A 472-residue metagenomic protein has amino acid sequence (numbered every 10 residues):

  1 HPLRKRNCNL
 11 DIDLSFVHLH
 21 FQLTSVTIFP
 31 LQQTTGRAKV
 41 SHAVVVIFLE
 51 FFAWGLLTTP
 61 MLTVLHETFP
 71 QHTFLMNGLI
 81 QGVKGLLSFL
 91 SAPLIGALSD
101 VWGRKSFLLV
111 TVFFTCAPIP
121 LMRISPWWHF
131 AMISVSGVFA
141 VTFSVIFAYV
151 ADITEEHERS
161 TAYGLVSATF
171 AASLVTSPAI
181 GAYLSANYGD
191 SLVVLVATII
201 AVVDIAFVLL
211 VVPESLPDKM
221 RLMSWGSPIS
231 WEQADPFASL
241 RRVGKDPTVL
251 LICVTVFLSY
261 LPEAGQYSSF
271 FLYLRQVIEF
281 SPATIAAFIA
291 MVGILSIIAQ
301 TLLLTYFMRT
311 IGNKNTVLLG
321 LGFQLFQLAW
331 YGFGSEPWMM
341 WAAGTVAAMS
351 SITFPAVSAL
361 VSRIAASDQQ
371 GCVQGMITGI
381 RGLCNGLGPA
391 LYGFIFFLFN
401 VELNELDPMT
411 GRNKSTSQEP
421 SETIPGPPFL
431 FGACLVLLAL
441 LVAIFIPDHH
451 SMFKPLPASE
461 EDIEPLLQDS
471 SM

Functional and structural regions predicted by a protein language model:
Q22-R37, S215-C253, V277, E460-S471: Juxtamembrane intracellular "pre-TM" segments in multi-pass secondary transporters
F48, P118, W128-V141, W338-I352: Hydrophobic core of transmembrane alpha-helices in multi-pass small-molecule transporters, especially MFS/SLC-type
P60-F74, S268-I285: Short amphipathic helix-loop junctions that connect adjacent transmembrane helices in Major Facilitator Superfamily/SLC
L90-R123: Conserved MFS/SLC helix-loop-helix module at the cytosolic interface between two early adjacent transmembrane helices
A92-G103, A299-N313, F396: Helix-to-loop junctions at the C-terminal end of transmembrane segments in multipass secondary transporters
F113-P126, G322-S335: C-terminal ends and interior cores of transmembrane alpha-helices in multi-pass membrane transporters/permeases
M132-F170: Cytoplasmic helix-loop-helix junction between adjacent transmembrane helices in 12-TM secondary transporters
I205-V211, L430-E460, M472: Multi-pass alpha-helical transporter architecture, strongest for 12-TM Major Facilitator/SLC carriers used
